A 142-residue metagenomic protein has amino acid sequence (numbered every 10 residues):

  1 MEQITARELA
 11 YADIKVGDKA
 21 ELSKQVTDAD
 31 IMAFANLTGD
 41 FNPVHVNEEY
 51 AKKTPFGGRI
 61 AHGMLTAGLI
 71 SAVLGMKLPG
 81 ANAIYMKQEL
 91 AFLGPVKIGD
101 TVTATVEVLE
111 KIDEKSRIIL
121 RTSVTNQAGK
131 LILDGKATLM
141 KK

Functional and structural regions predicted by a protein language model:
M1-E2, A6-V16, V96-K142: HotDog/MaoC-like acyl-thioester-processing domains
E2-A61: Catalytic strand-loop segment that frames the active site of acyl-thioester-processing enzymes
E21-Q25, A91, E107, T138-M140: Generic structural detector for well-ordered beta-strands
A33, Y50, M86, K115-S116 (+1 more regions): Sparse recognition of residues in long alpha-helices and their boundaries
N36-D40, G75-P79, Q127: Short, intrinsically disordered, mixed-charge
K52-A61, A67-T105: Hydrophobic beta-strand-centered segment that forms part of the acyl-chain substrate-binding groove
